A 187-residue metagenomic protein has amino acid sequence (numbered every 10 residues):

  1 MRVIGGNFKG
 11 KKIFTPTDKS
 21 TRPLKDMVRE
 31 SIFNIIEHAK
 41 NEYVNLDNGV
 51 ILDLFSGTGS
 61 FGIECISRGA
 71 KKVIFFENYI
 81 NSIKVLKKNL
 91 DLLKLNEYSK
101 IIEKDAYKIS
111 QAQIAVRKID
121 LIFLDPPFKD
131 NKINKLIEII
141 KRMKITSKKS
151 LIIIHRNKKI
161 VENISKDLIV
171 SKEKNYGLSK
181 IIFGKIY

Functional and structural regions predicted by a protein language model:
M1-Y187: Class I S-adenosyl-L-methionine-dependent methyltransferase catalytic core
